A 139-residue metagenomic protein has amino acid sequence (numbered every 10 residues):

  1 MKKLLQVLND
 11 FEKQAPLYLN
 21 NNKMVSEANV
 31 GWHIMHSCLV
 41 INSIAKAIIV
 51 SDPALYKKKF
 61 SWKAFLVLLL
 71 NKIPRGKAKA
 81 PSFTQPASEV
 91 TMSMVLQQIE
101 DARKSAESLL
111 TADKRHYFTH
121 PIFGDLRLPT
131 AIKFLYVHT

Functional and structural regions predicted by a protein language model:
M1-E27: An N-terminal domain-cap segment
M1-L4, L8, V30, I34 (+3 more regions): Hydrophobic packing residues in well-ordered alpha-helices of helical domains and bundles
L8, K46-A47, T84-Q85: Short acidic/polar alpha-helix capping motifs at helix-coil junctions
E12-A15, I41, A45, R103-L110: A structural signal for well-ordered alpha-helices, especially hydrophobic packing surfaces of coiled-coils
K13-Q14, R75, K79, P86 (+2 more regions): General secondary-structure edge motif
L19-L70, T111-T139: Short, contiguous alpha-helical
V67-H116, L135: Acidic/histidine-rich alpha-helical segments that form the ligand environment of transition-metal centers
